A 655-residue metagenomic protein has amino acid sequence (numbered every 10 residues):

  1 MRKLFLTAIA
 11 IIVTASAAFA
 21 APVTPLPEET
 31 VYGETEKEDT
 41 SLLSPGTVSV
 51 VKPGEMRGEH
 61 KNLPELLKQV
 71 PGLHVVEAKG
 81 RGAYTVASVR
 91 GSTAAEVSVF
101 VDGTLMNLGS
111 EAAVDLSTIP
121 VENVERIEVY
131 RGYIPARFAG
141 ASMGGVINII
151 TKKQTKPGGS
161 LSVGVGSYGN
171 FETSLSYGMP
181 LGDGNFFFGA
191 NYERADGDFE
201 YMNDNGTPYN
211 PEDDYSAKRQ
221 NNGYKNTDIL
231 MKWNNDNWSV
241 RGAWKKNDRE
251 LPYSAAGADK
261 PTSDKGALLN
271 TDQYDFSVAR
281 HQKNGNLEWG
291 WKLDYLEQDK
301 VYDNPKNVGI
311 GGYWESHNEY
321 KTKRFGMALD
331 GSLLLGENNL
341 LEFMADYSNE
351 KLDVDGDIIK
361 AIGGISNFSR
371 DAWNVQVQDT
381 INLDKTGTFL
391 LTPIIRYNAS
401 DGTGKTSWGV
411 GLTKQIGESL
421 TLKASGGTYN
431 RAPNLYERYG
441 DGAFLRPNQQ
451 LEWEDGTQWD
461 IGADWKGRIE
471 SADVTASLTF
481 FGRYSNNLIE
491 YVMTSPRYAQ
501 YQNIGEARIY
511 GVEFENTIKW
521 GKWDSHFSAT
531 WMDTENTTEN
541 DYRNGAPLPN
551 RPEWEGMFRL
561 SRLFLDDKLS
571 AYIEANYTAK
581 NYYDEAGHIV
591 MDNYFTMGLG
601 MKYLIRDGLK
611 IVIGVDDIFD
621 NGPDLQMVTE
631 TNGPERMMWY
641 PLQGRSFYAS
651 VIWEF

Functional and structural regions predicted by a protein language model:
E28-G58, V86, A94: N-terminal periplasmic "start-of-domain" segments of outer-membrane beta-barrel proteins
L63-L66, T85-S88, F100, D115-P120 (+5 more regions): N-terminal periplasmic accessory domains that precede and gate Gram-negative outer-membrane beta-barrel machines
P64-L108: Extracytoplasmic beta-strand/coil segments of soluble accessory domains associated with Gram-negative outer-membrane
T104-G132: Short acidic/polar hinge/loop motifs at secondary-structure boundaries that mediate gating or recognition
K156, G164, S176-L269, K580: Periplasmic-side early beta-strands and strand-to-turn transitions of outer-membrane beta-barrels
D196-D198, M202, K580-Y582, Y603-F655: C-terminal beta-signal and adjacent terminal beta-strands/loops of Gram-negative outer-membrane beta-barrel proteins
S263-K283, Q415, T421, T428-Y484 (+4 more regions): Outer-membrane beta-barrel signature, preferentially recognizing the C-terminal barrel domain of Gram-negative
E337, N382-K385, D473-Y484, Q502-E585: Gram-negative outer-membrane beta-barrel transporters
